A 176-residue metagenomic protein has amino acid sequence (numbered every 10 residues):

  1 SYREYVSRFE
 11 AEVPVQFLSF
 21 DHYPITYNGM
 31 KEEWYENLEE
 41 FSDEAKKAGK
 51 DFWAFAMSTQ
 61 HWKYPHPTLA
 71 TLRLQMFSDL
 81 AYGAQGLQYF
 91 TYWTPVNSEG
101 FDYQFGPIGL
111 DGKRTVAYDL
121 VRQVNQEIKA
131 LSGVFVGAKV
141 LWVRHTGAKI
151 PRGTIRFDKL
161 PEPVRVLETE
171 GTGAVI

Functional and structural regions predicted by a protein language model:
S1-I176: Glycan-processing catalytic domains of CAZymes
